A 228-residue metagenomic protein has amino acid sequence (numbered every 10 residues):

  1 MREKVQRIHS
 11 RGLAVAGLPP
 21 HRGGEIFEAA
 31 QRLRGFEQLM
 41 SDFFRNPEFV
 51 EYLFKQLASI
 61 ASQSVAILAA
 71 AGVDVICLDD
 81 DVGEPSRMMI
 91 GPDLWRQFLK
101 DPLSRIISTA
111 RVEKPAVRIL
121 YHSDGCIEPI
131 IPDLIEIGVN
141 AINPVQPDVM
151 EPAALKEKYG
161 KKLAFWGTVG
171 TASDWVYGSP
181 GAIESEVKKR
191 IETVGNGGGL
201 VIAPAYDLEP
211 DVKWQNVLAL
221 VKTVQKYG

Functional and structural regions predicted by a protein language model:
M1-G228: Active-site loop segments of alpha/beta catalytic cores
